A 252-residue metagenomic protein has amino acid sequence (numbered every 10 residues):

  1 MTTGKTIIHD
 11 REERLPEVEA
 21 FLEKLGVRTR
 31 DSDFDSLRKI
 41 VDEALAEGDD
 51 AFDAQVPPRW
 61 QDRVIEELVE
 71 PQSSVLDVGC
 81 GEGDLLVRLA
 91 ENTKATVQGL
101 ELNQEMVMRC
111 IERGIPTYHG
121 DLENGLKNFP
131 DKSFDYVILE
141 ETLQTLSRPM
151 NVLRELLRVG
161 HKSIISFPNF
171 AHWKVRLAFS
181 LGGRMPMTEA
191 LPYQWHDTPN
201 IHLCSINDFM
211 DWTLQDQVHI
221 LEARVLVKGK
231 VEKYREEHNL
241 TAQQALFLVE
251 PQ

Functional and structural regions predicted by a protein language model:
E43-P58: Class I SAM-dependent methyltransferase Rossmann-like catalytic core, especially the SAM/SAH-binding loop
V56-Q72: Conserved alpha-helix/loop element of class I SAM-dependent methyltransferases that forms part of the SAM/SAH-binding
S73-G79: Conserved class I S-adenosyl-L-methionine
E82: Conserved SAM/SAH-binding loop
R88-G125: Class I SAM-dependent methyltransferase SAM/SAH-binding core
Y136-S147: A short SAM/SAH-binding and catalytic strip from SAM-dependent methyltransferases
M150-E155, K162-Q252: S-adenosyl-L-methionine-dependent methyltransferase catalytic module, highlighting the catalytic core
